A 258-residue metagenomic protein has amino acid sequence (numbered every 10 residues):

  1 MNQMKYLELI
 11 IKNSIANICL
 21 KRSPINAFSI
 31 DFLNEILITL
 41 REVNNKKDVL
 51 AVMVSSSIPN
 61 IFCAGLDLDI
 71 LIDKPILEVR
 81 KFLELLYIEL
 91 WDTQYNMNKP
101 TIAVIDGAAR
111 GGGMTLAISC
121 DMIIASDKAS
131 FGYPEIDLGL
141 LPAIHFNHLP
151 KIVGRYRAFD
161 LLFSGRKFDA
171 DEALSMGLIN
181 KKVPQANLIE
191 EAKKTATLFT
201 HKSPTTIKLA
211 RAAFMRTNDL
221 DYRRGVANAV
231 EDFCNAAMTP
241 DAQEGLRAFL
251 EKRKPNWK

Functional and structural regions predicted by a protein language model:
M1-N13, K46, P59, G165-D171 (+3 more regions): C-terminal alpha-helix plus adjacent terminal tail
N13-K21, N34-L77, D92-V104, M122 (+2 more regions): A structural preference for short, pocket-lining loop segments at secondary-structure junctions
I18, V54, D67, L116-A117 (+3 more regions): Hydrophobic/aromatic residues within transmembrane alpha-helices of multi-pass small-molecule transporters
I25-N26, I61, G139, K181: Short strand->helix junction
L33, L68, Y87, F146 (+4 more regions): A general structural signal for well-ordered alpha-helical segments in protein cores
V79-I88: Active-site-proximal gating segment of KS-fold condensing enzymes and close homologs
T93-T205, E244, R253: Crotonase-fold acyl-CoA enzyme core
